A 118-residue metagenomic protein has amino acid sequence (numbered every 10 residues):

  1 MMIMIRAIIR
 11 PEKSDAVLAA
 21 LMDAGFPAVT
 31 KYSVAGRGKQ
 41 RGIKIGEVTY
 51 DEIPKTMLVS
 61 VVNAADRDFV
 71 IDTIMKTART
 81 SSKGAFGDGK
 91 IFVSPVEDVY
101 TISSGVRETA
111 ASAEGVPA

Functional and structural regions predicted by a protein language model:
M1-A118: Positively charged, small/polar-rich N-terminal and surface patches that mediate targeting and assembly and bind
